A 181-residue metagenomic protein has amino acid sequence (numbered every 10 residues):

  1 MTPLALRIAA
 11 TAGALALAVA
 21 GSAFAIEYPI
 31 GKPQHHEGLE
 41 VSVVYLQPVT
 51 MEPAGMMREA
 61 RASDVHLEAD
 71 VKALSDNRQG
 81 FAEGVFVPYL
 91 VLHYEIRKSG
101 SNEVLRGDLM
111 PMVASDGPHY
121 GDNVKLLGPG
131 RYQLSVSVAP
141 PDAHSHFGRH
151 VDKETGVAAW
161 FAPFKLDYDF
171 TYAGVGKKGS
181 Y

Functional and structural regions predicted by a protein language model:
A18-S22: N-terminal signal peptide c-region/cleavage motif recognized by signal peptidases
I26-R61: Short, compositionally biased P/S/T/A/G/V-rich stretches that sit at domain boundaries
R61-S63, F81-L92: Short coil-to-beta strand junction motifs in C2/discoidin
H66-G84: Short amphipathic, basic-aromatic surface patches that mediate peripheral association with negatively charged
L105-A114: Solvent-exposed serine/threonine-rich low-complexity stretches and specific carbohydrate-binding patches
A114-G121: Aromatic sugar-binding surface patches on proteins that engage polysaccharides or sugar-phosphate polymers
A139-R149: Short acidic/polar inter-strand loop motif in beta-rich domains
F147-Y181: Short beta-strand elements
